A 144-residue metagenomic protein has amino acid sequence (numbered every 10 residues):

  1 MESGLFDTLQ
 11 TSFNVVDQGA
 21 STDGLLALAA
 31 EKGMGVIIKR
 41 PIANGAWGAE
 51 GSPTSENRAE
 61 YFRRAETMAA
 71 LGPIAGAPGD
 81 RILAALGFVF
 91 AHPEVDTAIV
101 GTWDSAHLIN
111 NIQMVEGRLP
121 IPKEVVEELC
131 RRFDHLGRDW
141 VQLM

Functional and structural regions predicted by a protein language model:
S3-T8, G24-M144: Structured C-terminal cap/extension of enzyme domains
Q10-Q18: Catalytic beta/alpha-barrel core
D17-A20, R81: Short, glycine/acidic-rich beta->alpha junctions
